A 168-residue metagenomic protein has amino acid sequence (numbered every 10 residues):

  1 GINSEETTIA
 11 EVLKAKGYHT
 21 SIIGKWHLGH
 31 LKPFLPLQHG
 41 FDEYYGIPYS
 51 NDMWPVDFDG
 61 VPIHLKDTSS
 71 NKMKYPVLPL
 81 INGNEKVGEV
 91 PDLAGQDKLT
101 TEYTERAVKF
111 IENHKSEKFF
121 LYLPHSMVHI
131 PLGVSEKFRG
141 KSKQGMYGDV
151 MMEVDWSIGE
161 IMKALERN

Functional and structural regions predicted by a protein language model:
G1-N168: Formylglycine-dependent sulfatase
